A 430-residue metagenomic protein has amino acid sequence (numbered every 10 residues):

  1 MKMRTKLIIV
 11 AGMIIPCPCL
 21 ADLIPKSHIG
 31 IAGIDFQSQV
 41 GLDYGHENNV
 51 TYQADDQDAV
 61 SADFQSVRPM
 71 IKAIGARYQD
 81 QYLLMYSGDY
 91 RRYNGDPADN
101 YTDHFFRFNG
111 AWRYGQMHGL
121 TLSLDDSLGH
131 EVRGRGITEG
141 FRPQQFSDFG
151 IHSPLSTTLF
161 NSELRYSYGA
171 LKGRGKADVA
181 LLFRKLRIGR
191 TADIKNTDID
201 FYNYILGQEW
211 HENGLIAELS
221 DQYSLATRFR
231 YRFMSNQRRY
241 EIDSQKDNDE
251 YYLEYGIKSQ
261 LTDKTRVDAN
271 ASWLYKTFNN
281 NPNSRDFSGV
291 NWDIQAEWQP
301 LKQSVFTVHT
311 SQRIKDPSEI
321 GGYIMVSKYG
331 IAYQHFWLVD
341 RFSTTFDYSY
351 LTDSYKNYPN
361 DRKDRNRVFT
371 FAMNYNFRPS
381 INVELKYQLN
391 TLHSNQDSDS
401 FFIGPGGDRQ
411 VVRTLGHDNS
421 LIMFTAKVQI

Functional and structural regions predicted by a protein language model:
G30, Q57-D63, P97-D103, I151-T158 (+7 more regions): Replace "Gram-negative outer membrane beta-barrel proteins" with "bacterial and organellar outer membrane beta-barrel
G30-N48, Q81-L84, T227: Transmembrane beta-strand segments of Gram-negative outer membrane beta-barrel proteins
L42-V50, R77-Q79, G88-N94, D126-V132 (+8 more regions): Transmembrane beta-strands of outer-membrane beta-barrel pores
D43-S66: Surface-exposed strand-loop-strand hairpins of Gram-negative outer-membrane beta-barrel proteins
Q65-I71, H104-F108, T158-L164, H211-A217 (+8 more regions): Hydrophobic, lipid-facing positions within transmembrane beta-strands of outer-membrane proteins
A73-R77, G110-Y114, L164-A170, A217 (+8 more regions): Residue-level signature of outer-membrane beta-barrel architecture
Q79-Y82, Q116-L122, L171-D178, R187 (+5 more regions): Repeated loop/turn-to-beta-strand initiation elements of outer-membrane beta-barrel proteins
T414-I430: Outer-membrane beta-barrel "beta-signal"
